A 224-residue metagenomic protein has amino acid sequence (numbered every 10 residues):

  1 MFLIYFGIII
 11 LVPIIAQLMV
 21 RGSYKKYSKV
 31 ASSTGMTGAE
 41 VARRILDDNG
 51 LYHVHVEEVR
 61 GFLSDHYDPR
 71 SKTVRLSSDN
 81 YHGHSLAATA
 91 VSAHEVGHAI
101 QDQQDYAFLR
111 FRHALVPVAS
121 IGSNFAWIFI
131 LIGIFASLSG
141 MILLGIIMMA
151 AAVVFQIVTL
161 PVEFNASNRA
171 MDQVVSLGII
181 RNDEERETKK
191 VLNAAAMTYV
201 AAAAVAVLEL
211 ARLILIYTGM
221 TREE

Functional and structural regions predicted by a protein language model:
M1, Y5, H82, S139 (+1 more regions): Juxtamembrane/transmembrane-helix boundary motifs in multi-pass membrane proteins
M1-L18, G22-S23, G133, G140 (+3 more regions): Hydrophobic alpha-helical transmembrane segments of small proteolipidic membrane proteins, enriched in energy-coupled
Q17-G122, V154-L210, L215-E224: Polar-ligand-bearing catalytic/cofactor-coordination segments of membrane-embedded or membrane-tethered inner-membrane
V116-L138: Post-HExxH zinc-binding segment in Zn-dependent metallohydrolases
I128, L143, A203-V207: A hydrophobic membrane-anchoring feature enriched in long, contiguous, low-charge segments that mark signal-anchor
I132-I147, I216-E224: Membrane-interfacial helix-loop-helix connectors in multipass membrane proteins
